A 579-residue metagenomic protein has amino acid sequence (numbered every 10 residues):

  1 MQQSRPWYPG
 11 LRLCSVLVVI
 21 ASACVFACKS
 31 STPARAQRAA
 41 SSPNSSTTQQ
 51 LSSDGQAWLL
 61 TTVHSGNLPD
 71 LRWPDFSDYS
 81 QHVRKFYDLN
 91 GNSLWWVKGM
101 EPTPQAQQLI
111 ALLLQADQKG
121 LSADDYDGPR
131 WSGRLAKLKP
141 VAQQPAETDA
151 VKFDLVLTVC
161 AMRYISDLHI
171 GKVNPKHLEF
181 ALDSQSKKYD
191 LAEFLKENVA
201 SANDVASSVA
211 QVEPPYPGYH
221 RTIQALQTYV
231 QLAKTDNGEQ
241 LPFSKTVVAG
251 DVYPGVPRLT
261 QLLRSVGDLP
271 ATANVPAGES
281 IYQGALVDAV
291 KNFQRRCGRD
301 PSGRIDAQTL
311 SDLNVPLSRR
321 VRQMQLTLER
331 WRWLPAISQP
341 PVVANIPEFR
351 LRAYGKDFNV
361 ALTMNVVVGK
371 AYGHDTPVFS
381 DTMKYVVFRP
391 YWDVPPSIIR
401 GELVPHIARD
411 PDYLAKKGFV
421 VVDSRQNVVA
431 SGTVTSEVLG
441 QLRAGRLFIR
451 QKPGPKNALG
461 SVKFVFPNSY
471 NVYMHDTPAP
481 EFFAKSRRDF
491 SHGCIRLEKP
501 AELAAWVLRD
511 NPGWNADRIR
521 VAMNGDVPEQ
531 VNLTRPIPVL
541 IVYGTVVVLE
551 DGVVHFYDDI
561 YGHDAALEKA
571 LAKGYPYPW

Functional and structural regions predicted by a protein language model:
M1, A150, H555-D559: Charged interaction patches that mediate protein-protein contacts
Q2-S15: Bacterial N-terminal signal peptides that target proteins for export
C14-V25: Bacterial N-terminal signal peptides
A27-L89, L155, V159-M162, L182-Y189 (+1 more regions): Well-ordered beta-sheet/strand-loop patches within structured domains
W73-Q118: N-terminal, post-signal-peptide region of Sec/Tat-exported proteins
Y79, K98-G99, L114, K119 (+3 more regions): A generic structural motif
F86-L94, S122, Y126-P145, K234-T246: Acidic/histidine-rich, surface-exposed loop or edge segments in extracytoplasmic proteins
M100-L182: A cross-kingdom signal targeting lumenal/periplasmic-facing segments of multi-pass membrane and secretory-pathway
